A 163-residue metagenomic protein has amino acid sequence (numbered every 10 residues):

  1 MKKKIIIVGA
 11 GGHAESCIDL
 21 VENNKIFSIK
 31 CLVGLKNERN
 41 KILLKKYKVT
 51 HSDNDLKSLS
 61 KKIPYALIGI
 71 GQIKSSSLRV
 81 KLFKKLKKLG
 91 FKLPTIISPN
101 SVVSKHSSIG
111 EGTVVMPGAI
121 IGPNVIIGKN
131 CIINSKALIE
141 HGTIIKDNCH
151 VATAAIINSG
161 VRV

Functional and structural regions predicted by a protein language model:
M1-I96: Terminal amphipathic alpha-helical/low-complexity segments used for targeting or macromolecular assembly
T95-V163: Structural signal for interior beta-strand "rungs" in well-ordered beta-sheet cores of soluble enzyme domains
